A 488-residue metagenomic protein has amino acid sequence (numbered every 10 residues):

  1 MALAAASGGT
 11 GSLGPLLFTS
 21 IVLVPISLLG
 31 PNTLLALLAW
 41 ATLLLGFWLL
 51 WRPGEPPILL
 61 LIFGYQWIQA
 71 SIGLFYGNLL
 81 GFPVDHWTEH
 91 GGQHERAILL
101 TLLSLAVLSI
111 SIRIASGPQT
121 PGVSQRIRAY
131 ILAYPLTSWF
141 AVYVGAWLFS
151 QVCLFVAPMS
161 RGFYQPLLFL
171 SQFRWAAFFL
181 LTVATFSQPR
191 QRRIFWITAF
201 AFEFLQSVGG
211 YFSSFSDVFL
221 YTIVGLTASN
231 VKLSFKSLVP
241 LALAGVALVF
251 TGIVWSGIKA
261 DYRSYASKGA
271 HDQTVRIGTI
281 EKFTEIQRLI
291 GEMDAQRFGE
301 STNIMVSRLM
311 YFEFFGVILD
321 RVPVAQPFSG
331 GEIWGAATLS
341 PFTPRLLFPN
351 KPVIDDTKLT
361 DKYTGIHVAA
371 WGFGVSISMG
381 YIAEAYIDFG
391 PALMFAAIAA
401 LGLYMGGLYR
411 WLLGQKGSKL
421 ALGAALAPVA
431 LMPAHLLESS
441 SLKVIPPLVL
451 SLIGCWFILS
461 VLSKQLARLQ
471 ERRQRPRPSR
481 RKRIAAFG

Functional and structural regions predicted by a protein language model:
M1-V123, E203, I223-T251, P447-W456 (+1 more regions): N-terminal "leader" segments that precede or initiate the main folded domain
S7-L16, G54-Y65, Y134-V142, P189-A199 (+1 more regions): Membrane-interfacial loop-to-transmembrane alpha-helix junctions, especially the N-terminal start
L17-V24, A41-G46, A176-L181, T198-S207 (+4 more regions): Hydrophobic, membrane-inserted alpha-helices
D85-W87, S109-S264: Membrane-embedded catalytic interface detector for glycan/lipid assembly enzymes
T88-L103, R161-Q172, E384-I387: Short aromatic-rich membrane-water interface segments that cap or initiate transmembrane helices in multi-pass membrane
L243-V353: Aromatic-rich transmembrane-lumenal/periplasmic boundary elements in polytopic membrane proteins
P323-F389: Long extracytoplasmic/lumenal interhelical loops at the membrane interface of multi-pass membrane proteins
W371-G488: Hydrophobic alpha-helical segments
